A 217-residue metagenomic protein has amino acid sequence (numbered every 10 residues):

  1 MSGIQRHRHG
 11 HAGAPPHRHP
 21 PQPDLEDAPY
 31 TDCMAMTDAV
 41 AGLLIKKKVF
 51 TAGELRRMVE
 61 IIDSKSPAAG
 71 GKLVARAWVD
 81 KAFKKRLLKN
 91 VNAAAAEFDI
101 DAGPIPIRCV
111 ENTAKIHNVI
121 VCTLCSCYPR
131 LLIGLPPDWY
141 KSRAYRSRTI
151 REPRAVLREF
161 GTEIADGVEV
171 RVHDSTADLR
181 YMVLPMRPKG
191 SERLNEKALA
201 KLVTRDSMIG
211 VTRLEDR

Functional and structural regions predicted by a protein language model:
S2-R217: Terminal, compositionally biased segments used for targeting/anchoring and flexible tails
